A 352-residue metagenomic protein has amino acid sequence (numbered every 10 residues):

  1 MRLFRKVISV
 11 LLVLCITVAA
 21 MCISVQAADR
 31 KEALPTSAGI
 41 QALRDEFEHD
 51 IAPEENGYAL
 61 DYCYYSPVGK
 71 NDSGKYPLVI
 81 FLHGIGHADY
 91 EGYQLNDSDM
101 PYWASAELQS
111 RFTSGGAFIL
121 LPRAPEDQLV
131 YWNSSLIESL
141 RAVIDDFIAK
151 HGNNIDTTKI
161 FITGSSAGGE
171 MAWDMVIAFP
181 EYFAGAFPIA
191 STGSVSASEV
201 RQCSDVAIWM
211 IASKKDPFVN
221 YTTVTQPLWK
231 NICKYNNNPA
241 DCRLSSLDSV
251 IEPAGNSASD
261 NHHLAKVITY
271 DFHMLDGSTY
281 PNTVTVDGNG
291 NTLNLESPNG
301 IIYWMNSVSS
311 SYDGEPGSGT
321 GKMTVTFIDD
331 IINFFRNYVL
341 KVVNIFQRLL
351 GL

Functional and structural regions predicted by a protein language model:
T17-Q26: C-terminal segment of classical bacterial N-terminal signal peptides
V25-L78, T163-S165, E170, M175 (+4 more regions): A domain-start/cap signature at the N-terminus of enzymes
G69-G74, Q128-S166: Gly/Ser-rich "nucleophile elbow"/oxyanion-hole loop immediately N-terminal to the catalytic nucleophile in hydrolases
L78, L82-R141: Active-site machinery of serine-nucleophile hydrolases
I85, A124-P125, A167, K214-P217: Acidic beta-to-alpha connecting loop that harbors the catalytic carboxylate
G115, Q202-I208: Short, proline-enriched alpha-helix->beta-strand connector loops that line the catalytic pocket of alpha/beta-hydrolase
T158-S204: Primarily recognizes the serine-hydrolase "nucleophile elbow" in alpha/beta-hydrolase and SGNH/GDSL folds
I211, K215-P217, T223, C233-L349: C-terminal catalytic histidine-bearing segment of alpha/beta-hydrolase fold enzymes
